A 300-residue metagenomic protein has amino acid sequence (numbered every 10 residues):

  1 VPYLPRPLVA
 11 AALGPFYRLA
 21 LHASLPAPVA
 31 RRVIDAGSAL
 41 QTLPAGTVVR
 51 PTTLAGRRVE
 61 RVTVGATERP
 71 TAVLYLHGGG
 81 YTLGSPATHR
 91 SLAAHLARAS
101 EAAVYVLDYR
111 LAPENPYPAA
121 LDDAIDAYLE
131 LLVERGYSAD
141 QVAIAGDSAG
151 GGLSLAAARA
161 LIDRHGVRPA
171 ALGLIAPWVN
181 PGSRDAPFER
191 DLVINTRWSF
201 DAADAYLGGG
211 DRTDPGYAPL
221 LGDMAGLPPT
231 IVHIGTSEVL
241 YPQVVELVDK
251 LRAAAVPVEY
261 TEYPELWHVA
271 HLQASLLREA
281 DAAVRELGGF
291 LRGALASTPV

Functional and structural regions predicted by a protein language model:
V1-V62, A296-V300: A glycine/proline-hinged amphipathic helix-loop "lid/cap" segment that gates access to hydrophobic ligand pockets
F16, L54-V300: Alpha/beta-hydrolase superfamily serine-hydrolase fold, recognizing
